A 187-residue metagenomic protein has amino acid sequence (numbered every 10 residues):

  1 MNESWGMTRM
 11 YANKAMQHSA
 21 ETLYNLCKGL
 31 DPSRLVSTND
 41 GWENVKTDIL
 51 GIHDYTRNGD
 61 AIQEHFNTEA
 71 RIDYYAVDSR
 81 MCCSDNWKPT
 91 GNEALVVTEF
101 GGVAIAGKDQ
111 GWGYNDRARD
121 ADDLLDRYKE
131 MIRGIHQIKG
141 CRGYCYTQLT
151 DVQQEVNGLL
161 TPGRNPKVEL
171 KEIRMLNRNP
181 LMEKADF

Functional and structural regions predicted by a protein language model:
M1, S37-N39, H53, T98-E99 (+1 more regions): A cross-family glycoside hydrolase active-site/sugar-binding cleft signature
M1-L50, N92, K167: Active-site neighborhood of glycoside hydrolase catalytic domains
S4-W5, P32, W42, Y55-T56 (+2 more regions): Catalytic metal-binding/acid-base residues of hydrolase active sites
L50-H53, L160-T161: Short low-complexity, flexible loop/linker segments enriched in glycine and/or proline with clustered acidic
N58, F66-F187: Substrate-binding clefts and catalytic carboxylate motifs of secreted carbohydrate-active enzymes
I62: Flavin (primarily FAD) binding-site architecture
